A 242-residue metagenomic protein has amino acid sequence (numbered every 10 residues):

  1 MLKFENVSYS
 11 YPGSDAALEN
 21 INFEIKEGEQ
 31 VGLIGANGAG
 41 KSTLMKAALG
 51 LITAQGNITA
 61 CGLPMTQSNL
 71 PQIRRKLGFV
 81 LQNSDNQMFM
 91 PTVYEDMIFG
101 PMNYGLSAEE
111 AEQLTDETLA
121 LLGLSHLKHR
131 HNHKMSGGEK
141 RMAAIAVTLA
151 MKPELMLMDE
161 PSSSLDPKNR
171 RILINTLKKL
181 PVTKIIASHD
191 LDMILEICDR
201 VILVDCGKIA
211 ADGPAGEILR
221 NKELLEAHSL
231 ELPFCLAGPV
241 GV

Functional and structural regions predicted by a protein language model:
L49: Helix-to-loop junction immediately C-terminal to a conserved catalytic motif
G56-M65, I73: Conserved ABC transporter NBD signature motif
E109-L127: Conserved ABC ATPase "signature" region
M156-D159: Catalytic Walker B motif of ABC-type/P-loop ATPase nucleotide-binding domains
S188-H189: H-loop/switch region of ABC-family ATPase nucleotide-binding domains
I194-E196: A short, surface-exposed alpha-helical micro-motif characterized by mixed small hydrophobic and charged/polar residues
K208-E231: Conserved beta-strand-loop-alpha-helix hinge in the C-terminal portion of ABC ATPase nucleotide-binding domains
